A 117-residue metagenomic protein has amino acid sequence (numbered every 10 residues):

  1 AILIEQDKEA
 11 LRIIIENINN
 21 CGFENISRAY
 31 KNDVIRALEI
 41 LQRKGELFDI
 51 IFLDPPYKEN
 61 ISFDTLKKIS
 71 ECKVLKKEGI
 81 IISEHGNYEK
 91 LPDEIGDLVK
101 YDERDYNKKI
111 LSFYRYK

Functional and structural regions predicted by a protein language model:
A1-K117: Class I S-adenosyl-L-methionine-dependent methyltransferase catalytic core
